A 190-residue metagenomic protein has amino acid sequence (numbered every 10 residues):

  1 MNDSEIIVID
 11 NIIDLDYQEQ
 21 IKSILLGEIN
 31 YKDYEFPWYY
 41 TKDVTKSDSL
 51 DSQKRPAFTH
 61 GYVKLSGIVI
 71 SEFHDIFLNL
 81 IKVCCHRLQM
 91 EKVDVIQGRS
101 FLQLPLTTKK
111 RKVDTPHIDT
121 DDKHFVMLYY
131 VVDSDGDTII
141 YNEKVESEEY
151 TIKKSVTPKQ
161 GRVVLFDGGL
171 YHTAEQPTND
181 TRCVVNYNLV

Functional and structural regions predicted by a protein language model:
M1-K92: Non-heme Fe(II)/2-oxoglutarate
I68-I70, H74-L78, K82-V190: Catalytic core of non-heme Fe(II) oxygenases with the double-stranded beta-helix
